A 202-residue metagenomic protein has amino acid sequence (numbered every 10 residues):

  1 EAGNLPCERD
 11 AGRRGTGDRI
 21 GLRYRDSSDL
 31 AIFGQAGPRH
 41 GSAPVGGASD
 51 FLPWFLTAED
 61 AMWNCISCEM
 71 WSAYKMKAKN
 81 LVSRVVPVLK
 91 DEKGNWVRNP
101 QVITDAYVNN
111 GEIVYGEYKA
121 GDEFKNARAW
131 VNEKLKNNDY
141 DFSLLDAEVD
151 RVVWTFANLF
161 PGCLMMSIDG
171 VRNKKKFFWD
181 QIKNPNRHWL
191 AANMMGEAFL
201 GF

Functional and structural regions predicted by a protein language model:
E1-L5: Conserved catalytic cysteine-centered active-site region of acyl-thioester-dependent Claisen-condensing enzymes
P6, G12-I66, K77-N80, K90-N110: CoA-thioester-processing core
A11-R14, F33, G37, S42-G46 (+5 more regions): Generic alpha-helix detector with strongest preference for long hydrophobic helices that associate with membranes
C68-K75, L89-F202: C-terminal alpha-helix plus adjacent terminal tail
V86: Acidic, glycine-rich loop-and-strand cores that form catalytic or ligand-binding grooves in diverse globular domains
